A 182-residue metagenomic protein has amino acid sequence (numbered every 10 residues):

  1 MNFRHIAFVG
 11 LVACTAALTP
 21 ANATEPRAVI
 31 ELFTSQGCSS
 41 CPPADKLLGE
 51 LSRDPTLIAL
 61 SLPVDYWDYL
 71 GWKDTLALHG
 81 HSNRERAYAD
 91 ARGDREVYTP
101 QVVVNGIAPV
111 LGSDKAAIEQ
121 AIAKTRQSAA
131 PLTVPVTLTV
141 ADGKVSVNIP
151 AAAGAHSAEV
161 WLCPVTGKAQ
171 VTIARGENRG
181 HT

Functional and structural regions predicted by a protein language model:
M1-H5: Positively charged n-region of N-terminal signal peptides that target proteins for export
A7-A17: Bacterial N-terminal signal peptides
A13, G37-S40, L162: The N-terminal extracellular segments of secreted preproproteins, especially immediately downstream of signal
T15-A17, A21, V134: Intrinsic low-complexity, intrinsically disordered segments enriched in polar/basic residues
A21-Y98: Active-site-proximal cofactor/substrate-binding loop regions of enzyme domains
K73-Q101, I107-T182: Short, conserved sequence motifs used for protein processing/export or organelle targeting and for catalysis
